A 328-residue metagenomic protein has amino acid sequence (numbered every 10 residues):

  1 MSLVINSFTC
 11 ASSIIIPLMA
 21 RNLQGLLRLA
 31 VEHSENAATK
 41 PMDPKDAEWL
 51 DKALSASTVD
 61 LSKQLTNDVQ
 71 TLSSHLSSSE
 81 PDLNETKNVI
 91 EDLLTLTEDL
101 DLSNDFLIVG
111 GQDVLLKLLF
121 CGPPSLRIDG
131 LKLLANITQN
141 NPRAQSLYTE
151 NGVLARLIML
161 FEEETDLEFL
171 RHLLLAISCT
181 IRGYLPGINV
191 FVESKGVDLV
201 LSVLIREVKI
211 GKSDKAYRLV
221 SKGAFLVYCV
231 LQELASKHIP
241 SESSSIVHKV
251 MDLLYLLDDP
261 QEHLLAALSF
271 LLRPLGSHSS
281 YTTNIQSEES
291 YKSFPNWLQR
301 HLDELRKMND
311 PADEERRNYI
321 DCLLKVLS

Functional and structural regions predicted by a protein language model:
S2-S74: Intrinsically disordered, serine/threonine- and proline-rich low-complexity regions of large eukaryotic regulatory
T9, V192, K292-P295: Compositionally biased, low-structure terminal segments
A20-V31, E35, T39-E48, S77-L94 (+8 more regions): Alpha-helical solenoid repeats of the armadillo/HEAT superfamily in eukaryotic scaffolding/adaptor proteins
L50, A56-S146: Alpha-solenoid helical-repeat scaffolds
S62-Q70, V192-S202, A224: Conserved long hydrophobic alpha-helices within structured protein cores
D68, L72, V114-L116, R156-L160 (+3 more regions): Buried hydrophobic core positions in alpha-solenoid tandem helical repeats
L185-V190: Eukaryotic alpha-helical solenoid repeat scaffolds
